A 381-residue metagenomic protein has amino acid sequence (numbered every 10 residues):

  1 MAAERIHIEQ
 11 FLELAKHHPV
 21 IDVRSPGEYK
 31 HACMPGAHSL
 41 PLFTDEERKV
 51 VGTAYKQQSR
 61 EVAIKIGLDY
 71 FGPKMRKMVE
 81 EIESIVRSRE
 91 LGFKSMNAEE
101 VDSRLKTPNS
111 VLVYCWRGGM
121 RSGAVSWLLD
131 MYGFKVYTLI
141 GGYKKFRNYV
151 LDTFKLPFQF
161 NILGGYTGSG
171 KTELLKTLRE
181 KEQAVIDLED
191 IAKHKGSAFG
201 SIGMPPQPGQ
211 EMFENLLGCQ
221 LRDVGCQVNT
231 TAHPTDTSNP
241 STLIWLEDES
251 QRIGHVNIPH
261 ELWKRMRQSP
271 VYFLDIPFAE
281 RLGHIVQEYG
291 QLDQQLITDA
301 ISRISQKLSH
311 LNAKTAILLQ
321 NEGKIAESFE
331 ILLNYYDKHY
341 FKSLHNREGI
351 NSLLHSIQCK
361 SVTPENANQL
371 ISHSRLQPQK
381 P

Functional and structural regions predicted by a protein language model:
M1-P35, A63, L151-K155, F160-G164: Flexible, polar/low-complexity N-terminal or interdomain linker segments that lie immediately upstream of folded
V20-R24, L40, I186-D187, W245: Short hydrophobic beta-strand that contains or immediately precedes a catalytic carboxylate
K65-E90, K94-N97, P108-L139: Catalytic cysteine-centered active loop of the rhodanese-like fold, especially the PTP/DSP P-loop
V86-S110, D223-T242, L376-P381: Intrinsic disorder/low-complexity segments
M120-R121, Q159-E180: Glycine-rich phosphate-binding P-loop
F134-R147, D187-A192: A short glycine-rich beta-strand->turn/loop micro-motif centered on a GG-aromatic cluster
E180-G225, S241-K264: Conserved nucleotide-sensing/catalytic segment adjacent to the nucleotide-binding pocket in NTP-handling enzymes
K264-P381: Conserved NTP phosphate-binding and transfer environment spanning the P-loop NTPase/kinase superfamily
